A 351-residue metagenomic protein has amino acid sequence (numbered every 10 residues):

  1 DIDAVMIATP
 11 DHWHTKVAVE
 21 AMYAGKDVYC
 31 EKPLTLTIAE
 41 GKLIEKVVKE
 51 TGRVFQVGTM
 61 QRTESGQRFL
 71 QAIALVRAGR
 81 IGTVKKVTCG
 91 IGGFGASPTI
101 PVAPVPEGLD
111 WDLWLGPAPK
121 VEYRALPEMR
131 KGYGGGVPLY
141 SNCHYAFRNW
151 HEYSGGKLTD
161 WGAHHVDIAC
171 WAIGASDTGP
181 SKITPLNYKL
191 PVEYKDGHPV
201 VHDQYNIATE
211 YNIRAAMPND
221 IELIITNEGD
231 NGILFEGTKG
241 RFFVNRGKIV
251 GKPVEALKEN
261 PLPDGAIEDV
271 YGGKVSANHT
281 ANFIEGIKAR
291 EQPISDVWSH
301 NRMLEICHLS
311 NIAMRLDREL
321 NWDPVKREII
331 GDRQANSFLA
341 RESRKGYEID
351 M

Functional and structural regions predicted by a protein language model:
A4-M6: N-terminal Rossmann-like NAD(P) cofactor-binding module of classical short-chain dehydrogenase/reductase
D11, T15-T63, G79: Beta-strand-loop-alpha-helix segment that lines the small-molecule cofactor/substrate pocket of alpha/beta enzymes
K46-R53, Q71-K85, A103-G108: Basic phosphate/pyrophosphate-binding loop/patch that engages nucleotide-derived ligands
G58-M60, R148-T159, H198-H202, P263-G273 (+1 more regions): Active-site rim elements
G82-A96: Conserved anion/nucleotide-ligand pocket segment
D112-P218: Rossmann-like dinucleotide-binding domain that binds NAD(P)(H)
D203-A277: NAD(P)-dinucleotide binding in Rossmann-like oxidoreductases
Y205-N206, E285-M351: C-terminal helix-rich "cap/oligomerization" subdomain common to oxidoreductases
